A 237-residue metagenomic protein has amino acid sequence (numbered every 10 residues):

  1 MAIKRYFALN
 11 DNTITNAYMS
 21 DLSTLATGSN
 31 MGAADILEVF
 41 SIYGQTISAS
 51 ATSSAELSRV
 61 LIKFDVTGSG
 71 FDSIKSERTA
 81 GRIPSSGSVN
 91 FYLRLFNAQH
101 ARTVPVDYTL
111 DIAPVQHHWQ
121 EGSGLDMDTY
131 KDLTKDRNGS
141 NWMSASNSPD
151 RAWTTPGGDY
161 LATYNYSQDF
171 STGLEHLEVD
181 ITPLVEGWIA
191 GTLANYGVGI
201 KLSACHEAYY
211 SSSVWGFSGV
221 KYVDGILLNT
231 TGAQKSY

Functional and structural regions predicted by a protein language model:
M1-Y237: Secreted, disulfide-rich extracellular signaling modules
